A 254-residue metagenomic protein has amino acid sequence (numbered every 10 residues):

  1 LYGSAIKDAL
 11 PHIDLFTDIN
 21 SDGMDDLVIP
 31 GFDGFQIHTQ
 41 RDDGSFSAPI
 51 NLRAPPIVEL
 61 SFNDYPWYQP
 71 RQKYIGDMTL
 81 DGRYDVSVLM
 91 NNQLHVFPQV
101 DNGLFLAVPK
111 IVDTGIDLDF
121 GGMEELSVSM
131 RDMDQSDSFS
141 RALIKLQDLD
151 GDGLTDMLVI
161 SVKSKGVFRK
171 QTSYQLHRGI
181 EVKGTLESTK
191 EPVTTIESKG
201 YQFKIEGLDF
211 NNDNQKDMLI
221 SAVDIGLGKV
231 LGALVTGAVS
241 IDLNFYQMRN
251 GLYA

Functional and structural regions predicted by a protein language model:
L1-A254: Beta-propeller-forming repeat regions
